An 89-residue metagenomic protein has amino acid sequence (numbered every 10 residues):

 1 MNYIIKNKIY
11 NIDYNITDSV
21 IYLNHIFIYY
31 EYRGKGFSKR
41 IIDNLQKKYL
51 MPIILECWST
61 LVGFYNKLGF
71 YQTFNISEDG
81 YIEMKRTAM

Functional and structural regions predicted by a protein language model:
M1-V20, N24: Acetyl-CoA-dependent GNAT
N2, K39-R40, D79-G80: Preference for well-ordered, secondary-structure-rich cores of eukaryotic proteins
Y3-N7, I41-L50: Alpha-helix C-terminal capping segments
S19-Y30, E56: Conserved acetyl-CoA binding element of GNAT-fold acetyltransferases
I28, G34-K47: Conserved acetyl-CoA-binding loop-helix of GNAT-fold acetyltransferases
K47-T60: Conserved GNAT acetyl-CoA-binding A-motif
W58-E83: Conserved active-site alpha-helix within GNAT-family acetyltransferase domains
